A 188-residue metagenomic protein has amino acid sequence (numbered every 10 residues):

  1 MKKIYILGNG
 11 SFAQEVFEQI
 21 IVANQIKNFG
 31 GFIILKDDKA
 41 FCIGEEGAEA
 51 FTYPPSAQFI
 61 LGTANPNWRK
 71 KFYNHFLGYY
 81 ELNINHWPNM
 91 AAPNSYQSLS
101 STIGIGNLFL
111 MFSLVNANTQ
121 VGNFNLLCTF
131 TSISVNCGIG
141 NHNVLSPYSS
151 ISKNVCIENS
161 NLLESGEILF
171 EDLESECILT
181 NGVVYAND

Functional and structural regions predicted by a protein language model:
M1, I26-K27, F51-S56: Flexible, charged surface loops at secondary-structure boundaries
K2-I20: Glycine-rich adenosine-cofactor-binding loop
K3, N28-G30, Q58, H86: Residues at the starts of beta-strands that form the adenosine-phosphate
I6-L7, G62, E164: Short hydrophobic segments within beta-strands
I20-A23, F76-G78: Short, solvent-exposed amphipathic alpha-helical segments in soluble enzyme and RNA/protein-processing domains
A23-F41: NAD(P)-binding Rossmann-fold cofactor-contacting core
K39-A92: Phosphate-bearing ligand-interacting subdomains that bind or position ATP/ADP/UDP/GDP/NAD(P) or nucleotide-linked
N89-D188: Structural signal for interior beta-strand "rungs" in well-ordered beta-sheet cores of soluble enzyme domains
